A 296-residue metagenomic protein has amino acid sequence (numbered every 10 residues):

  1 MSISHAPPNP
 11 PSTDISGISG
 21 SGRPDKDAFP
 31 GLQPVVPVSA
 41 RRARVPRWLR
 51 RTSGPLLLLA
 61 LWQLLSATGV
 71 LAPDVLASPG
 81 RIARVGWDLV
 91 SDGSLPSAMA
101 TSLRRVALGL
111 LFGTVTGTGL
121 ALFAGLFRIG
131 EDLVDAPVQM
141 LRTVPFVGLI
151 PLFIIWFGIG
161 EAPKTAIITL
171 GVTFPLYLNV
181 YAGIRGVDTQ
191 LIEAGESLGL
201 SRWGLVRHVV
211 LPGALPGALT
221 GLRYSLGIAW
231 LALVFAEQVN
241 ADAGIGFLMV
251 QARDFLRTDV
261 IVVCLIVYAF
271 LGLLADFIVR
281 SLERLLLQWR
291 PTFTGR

Functional and structural regions predicted by a protein language model:
M1-L56, F277-R296: Transmembrane alpha-helical segments of polytopic membrane transport and secretion proteins
V35-V45, T68-T114: Periplasmic/extracellular loop-to-transmembrane helix junction in inner-membrane transport proteins
L108-V138: Transmembrane-helix boundary motif in ABC transporter permease subunits
R128, P216-T220, V262-R296: C-terminal transmembrane helix and the adjacent membrane-cytosol boundary/short C-terminal tail of inner/organellar
Q139-P175, A182-G183: Generic hydrophobic transmembrane alpha-helix motif, especially the helices
V144, I184-Q190, A194-A214, R296: Short helix-to-coil transition segments within interhelical loops that connect adjacent transmembrane helices
I154-I155, I184, L231-Y268, L287 (+1 more regions): Glycine-rich helix-loop "coupling/hinge" segments at transmembrane-helix boundaries in multipass transporters
A166, L170, R202-A236, V267-Y268: Transmembrane alpha-helices
